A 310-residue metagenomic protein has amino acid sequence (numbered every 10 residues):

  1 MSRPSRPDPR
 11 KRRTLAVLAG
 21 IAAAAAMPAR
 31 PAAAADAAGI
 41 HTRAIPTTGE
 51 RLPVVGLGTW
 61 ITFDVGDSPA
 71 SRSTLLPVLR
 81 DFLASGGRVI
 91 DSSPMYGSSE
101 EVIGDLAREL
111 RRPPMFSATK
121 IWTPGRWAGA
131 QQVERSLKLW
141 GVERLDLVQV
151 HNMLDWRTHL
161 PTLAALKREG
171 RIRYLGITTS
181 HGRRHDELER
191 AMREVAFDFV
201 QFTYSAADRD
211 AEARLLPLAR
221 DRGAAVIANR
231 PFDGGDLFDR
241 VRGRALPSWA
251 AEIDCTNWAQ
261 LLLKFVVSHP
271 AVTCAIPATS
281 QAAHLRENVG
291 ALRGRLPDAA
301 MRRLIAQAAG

Functional and structural regions predicted by a protein language model:
M1-A34: N-terminal export signals
P28-G56, S68: C-terminal segment of N-terminal export signals and the immediately downstream linker at the start of the mature
I45, L57, I90, I103 (+8 more regions): Conserved, mostly hydrophobic/aromatic
W60-R72, T119-R126, E252: Active-site mouth loops of central-metabolism enzymes
G66, P124-D210, R214, D221-I227 (+1 more regions): Glycine/proline-rich, positively charged, aromatic-decorated active-site loop/lid region on the catalytic face
D91-L106: Glycine-rich, proline-tolerant flexible connector loops at the mouths of alpha/beta enzymes
G104-A118: Alpha-helix-loop-beta-strand connector modules within alpha/beta enzyme cores
R214-G310: Structured C-terminal cap/extension of enzyme domains
